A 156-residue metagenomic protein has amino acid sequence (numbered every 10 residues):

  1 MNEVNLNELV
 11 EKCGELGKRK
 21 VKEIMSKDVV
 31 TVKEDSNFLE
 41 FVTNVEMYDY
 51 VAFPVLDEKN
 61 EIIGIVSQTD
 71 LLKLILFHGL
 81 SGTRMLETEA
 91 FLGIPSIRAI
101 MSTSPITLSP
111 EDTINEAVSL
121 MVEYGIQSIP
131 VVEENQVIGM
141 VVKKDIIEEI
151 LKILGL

Functional and structural regions predicted by a protein language model:
M1-L156: Tandem CBS (Cystathionine beta-synthase) repeat/Bateman regulatory domains
